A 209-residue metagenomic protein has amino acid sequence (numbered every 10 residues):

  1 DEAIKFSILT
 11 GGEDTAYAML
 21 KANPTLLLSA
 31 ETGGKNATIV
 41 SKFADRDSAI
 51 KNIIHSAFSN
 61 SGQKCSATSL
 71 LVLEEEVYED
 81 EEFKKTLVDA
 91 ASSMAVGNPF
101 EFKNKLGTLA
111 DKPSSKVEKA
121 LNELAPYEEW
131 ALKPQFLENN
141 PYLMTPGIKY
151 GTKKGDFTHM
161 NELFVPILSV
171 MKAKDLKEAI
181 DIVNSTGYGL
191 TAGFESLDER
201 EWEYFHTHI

Functional and structural regions predicted by a protein language model:
A3, G12-K154, D175: ALDH superfamily catalytic-core signature
A3-I4, I39, K51, D89-S92 (+1 more regions): Conserved C-terminal structural/oligomerization subdomain of aldehyde/semialdehyde dehydrogenase
I8: N-terminal Rossmann-like NAD(P) cofactor-binding module of classical short-chain dehydrogenase/reductase
